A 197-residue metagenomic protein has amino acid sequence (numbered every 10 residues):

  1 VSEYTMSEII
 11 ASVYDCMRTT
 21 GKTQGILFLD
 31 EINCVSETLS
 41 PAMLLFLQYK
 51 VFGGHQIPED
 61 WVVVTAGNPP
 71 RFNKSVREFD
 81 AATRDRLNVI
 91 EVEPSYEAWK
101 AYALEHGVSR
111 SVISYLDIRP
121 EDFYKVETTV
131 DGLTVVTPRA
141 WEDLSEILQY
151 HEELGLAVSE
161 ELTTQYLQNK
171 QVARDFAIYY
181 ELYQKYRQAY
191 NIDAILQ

Functional and structural regions predicted by a protein language model:
V1-L27, I32-V64, N68-Q197: C-terminal regulatory/interaction module of P-loop NTP-utilizing enzymes
